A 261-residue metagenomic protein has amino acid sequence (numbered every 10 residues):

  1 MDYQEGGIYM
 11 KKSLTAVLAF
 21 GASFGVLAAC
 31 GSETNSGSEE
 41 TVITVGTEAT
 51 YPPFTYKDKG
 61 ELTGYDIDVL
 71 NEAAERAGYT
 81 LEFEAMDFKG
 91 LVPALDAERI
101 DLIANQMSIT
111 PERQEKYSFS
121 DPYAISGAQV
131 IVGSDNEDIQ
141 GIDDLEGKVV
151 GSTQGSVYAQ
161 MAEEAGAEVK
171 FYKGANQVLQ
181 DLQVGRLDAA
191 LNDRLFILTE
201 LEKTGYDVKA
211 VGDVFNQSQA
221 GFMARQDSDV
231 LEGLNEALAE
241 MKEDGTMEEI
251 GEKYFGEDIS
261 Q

Functional and structural regions predicted by a protein language model:
G25-A29: C-terminal motif of bacterial Sec signal peptides marking the signal peptidase cleavage site
G31, I67-R76, Q154-S156, G221-Q261: Extended ligand-binding regions for polar small-molecule ligands
E39-Q106: Extracytoplasmic small-molecule ligand-binding "clamshell" domains of the periplasmic binding protein/Venus flytrap
A49, I125-V132, L198, E202-A239 (+1 more regions): Periplasmic-binding protein-like
L62-E72, Q129-L179, R194-L198: Bilobed "Venus flytrap"/periplasmic-binding protein-like clamshell domains and structurally analogous long
T80-D144, V208-K209: Acidic, polar ligand-binding/catalytic clefts
F83-L95, E137, G155, K170-V184 (+1 more regions): Short helix-initiation/N-cap motifs at beta->coil->alpha
M107-E115, M161, D188-N216: A ligand-binding cleft/hinge motif common to bilobed small-molecule-binding domains
